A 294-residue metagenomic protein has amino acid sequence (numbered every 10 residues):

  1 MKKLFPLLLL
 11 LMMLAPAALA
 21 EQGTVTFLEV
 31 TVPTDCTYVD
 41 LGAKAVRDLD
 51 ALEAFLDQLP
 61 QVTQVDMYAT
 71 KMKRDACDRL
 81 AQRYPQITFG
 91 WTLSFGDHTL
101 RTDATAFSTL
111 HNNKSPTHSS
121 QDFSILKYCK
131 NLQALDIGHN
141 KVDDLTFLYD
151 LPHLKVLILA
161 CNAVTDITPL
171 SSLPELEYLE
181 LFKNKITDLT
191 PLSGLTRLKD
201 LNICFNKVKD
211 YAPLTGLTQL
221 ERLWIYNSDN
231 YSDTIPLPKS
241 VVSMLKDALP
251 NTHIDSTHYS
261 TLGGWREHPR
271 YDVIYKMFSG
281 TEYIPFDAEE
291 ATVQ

Functional and structural regions predicted by a protein language model:
M1-P6: Positively charged n-region of N-terminal signal peptides that target proteins for export
L7-P16: Bacterial N-terminal signal peptides
E21-D143, F147-T165, P169-T187, P191 (+4 more regions): Concave beta-strand-loop units of leucine-rich repeat
